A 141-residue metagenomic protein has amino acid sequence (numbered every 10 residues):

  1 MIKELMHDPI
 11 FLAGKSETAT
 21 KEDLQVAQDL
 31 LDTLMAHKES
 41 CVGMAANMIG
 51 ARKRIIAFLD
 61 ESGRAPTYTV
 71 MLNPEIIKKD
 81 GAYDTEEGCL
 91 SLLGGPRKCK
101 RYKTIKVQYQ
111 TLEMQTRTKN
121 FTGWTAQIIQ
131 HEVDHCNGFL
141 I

Functional and structural regions predicted by a protein language model:
M1-I141: Positively charged
